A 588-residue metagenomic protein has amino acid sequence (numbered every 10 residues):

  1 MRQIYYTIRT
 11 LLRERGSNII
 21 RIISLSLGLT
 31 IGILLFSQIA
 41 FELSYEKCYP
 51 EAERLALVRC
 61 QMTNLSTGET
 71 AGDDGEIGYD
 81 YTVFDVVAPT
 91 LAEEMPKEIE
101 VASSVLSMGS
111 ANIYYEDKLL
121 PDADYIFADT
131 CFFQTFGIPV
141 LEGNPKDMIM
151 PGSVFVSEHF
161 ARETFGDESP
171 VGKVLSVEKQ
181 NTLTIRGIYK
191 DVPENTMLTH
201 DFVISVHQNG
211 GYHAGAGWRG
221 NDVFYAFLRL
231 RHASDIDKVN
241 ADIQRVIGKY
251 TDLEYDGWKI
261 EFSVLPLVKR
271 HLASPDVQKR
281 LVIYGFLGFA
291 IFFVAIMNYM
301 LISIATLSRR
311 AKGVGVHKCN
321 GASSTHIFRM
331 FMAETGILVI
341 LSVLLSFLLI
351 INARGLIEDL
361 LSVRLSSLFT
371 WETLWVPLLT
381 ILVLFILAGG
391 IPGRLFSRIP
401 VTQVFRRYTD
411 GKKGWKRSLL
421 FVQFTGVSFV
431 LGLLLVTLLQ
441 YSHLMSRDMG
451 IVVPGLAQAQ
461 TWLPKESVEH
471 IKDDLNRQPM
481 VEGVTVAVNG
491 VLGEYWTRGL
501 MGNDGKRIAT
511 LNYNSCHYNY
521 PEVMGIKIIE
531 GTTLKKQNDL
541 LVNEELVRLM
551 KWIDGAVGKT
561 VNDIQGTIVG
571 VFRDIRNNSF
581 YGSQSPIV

Functional and structural regions predicted by a protein language model:
M1-I4, R9-S17, Y49, D242-A290 (+4 more regions): Membrane-helix entry/capping segments
I4-G16, I20, S24, M297-L338 (+1 more regions): Intracellular coupling helices
R13-L43, E53, K416-Q440, I451: Short, strongly hydrophobic transmembrane alpha-helices
I20-I31, V282-L301, E334-S346, T373-I381 (+2 more regions): Alpha-helical transmembrane segments of integral membrane proteins
L34, G248-K249, T335-R398, L439: Small-residue-rich transmembrane alpha-helices
L35-A111, G215, R219-R229, D237-D242 (+4 more regions): Membrane-proximal extracellular/periplasmic loop immediately following the first transmembrane helix
L43-A52, S66, D201-Y212, Y255 (+4 more regions): Short juxtamembrane loops and helix-capping segments at transmembrane helix boundaries of multi-pass membrane proteins
A128-E142, V154-D276, D473, R477-V588: Mid-to-C-terminal secondary-structure elements that act as membrane-proximal/extracytoplasmic interface segments
